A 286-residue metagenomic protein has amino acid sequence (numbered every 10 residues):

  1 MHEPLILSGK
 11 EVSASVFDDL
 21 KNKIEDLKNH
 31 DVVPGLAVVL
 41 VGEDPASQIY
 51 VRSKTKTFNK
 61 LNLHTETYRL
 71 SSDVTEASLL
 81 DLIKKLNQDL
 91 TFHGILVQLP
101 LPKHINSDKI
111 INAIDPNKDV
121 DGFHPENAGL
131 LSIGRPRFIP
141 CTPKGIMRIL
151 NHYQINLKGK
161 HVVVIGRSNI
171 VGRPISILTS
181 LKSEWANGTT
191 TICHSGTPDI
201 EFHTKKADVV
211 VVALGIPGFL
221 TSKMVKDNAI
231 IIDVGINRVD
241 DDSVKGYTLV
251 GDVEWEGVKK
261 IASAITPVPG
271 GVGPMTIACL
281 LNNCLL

Functional and structural regions predicted by a protein language model:
M1-V32: Positively charged, low-complexity intrinsically disordered leader regions
E3, L96-V162, H203: Anion-binding alpha/beta catalytic cores of soluble intermediary-metabolism enzymes, centered on
L36, F58-S72, A186-I192: Short beta-strand elements in bilobed, periplasmic/extracellular small-molecule ligand-binding domains
V41-T55, R137-I230, K245-E256: Glycine-rich phosphate/diphosphate-binding loop of Rossmann-like nucleotide-binding domains
S78-L90: Short, well-structured alpha-helical segments in soluble
P100, L214-I216, G235-I236: Short glycine-/small-residue-rich Rossmann-like dinucleotide-binding loops
K103-H104, G218-L220, V239-D240: Short glycine-rich, flexible loops that bind phosphorylated cofactors or substrates
S107-H124, A128, V234-L286: Rossmann-fold NAD(P)-binding glycine/threonine-rich loop
